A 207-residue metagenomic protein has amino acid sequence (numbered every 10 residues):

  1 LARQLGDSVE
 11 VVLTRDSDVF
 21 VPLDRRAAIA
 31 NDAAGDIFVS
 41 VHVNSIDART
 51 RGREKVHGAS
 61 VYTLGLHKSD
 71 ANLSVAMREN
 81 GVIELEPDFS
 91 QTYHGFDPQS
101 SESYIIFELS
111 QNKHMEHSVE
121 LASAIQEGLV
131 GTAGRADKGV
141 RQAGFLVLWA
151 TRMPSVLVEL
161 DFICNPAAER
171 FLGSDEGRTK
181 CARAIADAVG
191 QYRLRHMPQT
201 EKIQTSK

Functional and structural regions predicted by a protein language model:
L1-K207: Active-site-proximal helix/loop segments of hydrolytic enzymes
